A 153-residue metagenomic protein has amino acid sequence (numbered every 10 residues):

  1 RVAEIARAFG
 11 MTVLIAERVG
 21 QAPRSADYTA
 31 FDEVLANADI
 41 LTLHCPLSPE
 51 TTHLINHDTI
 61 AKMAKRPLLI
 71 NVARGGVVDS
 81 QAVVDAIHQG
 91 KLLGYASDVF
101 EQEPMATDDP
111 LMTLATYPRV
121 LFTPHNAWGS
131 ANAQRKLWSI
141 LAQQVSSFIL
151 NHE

Functional and structural regions predicted by a protein language model:
R1-K65: Rossmann-like dinucleotide/phosphate-binding beta-alpha-beta segment
S48, N71-V72: A generic structural signal for short
R66, V72-E153: Rossmann-like dinucleotide-binding domain for NAD(H)/NADP(H)
